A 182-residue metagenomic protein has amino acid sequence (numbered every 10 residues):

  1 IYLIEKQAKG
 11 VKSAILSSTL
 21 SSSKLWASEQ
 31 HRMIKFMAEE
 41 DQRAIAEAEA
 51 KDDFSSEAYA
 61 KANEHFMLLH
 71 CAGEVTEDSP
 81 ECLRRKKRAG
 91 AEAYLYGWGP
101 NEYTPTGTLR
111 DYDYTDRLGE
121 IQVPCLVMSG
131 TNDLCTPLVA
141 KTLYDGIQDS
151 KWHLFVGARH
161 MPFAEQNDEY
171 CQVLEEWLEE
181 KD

Functional and structural regions predicted by a protein language model:
I1-E29: Conserved hydrolase catalytic core segment
Y2-K6, T142-D145, E176: Short, well-ordered alpha-helices that flank and scaffold nucleotide-derived cofactor binding pockets
L20-S21, A72, N132: Flexible, active-site-proximal loop/turn residues at the rims of small-molecule/cofactor binding pockets and catalytic
S22, C135, M161: Active-site loop signature of alpha/beta-hydrolase-fold enzymes
L25-Q30, D78, A140, E165-N167: Short aromatic-enriched loop/helix-cap "lid" or pocket-rim segments at secondary-structure transitions that line
F36-G119, V123: Alpha/beta-hydrolase
T108, T115-A158: Conserved loop-alpha-helix segment in the C-terminal half of the alpha/beta-hydrolase fold that carries the catalytic
D149-D182: Catalytic active-site module of serine/aspartate enzymes centered on a nucleophile-bearing elbow/loop
